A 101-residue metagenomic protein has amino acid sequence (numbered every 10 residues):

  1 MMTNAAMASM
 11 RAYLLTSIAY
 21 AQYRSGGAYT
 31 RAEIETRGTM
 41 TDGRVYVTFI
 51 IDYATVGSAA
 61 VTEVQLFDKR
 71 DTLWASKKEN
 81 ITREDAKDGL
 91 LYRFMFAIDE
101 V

Functional and structural regions predicted by a protein language model:
M1-V61, K69-V101: Small cysteine-rich, disulfide-bonded extracellular modules of the LU/uPAR three-finger superfamily and closely related
